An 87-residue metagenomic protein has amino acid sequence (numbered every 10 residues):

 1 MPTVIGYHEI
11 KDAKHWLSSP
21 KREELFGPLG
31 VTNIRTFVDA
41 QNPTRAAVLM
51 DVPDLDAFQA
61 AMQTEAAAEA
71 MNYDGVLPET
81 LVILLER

Functional and structural regions predicted by a protein language model:
M1-R87: Short S/T/G/P-rich N-terminal loop/turn motif that feeds into the first structured element of a domain
